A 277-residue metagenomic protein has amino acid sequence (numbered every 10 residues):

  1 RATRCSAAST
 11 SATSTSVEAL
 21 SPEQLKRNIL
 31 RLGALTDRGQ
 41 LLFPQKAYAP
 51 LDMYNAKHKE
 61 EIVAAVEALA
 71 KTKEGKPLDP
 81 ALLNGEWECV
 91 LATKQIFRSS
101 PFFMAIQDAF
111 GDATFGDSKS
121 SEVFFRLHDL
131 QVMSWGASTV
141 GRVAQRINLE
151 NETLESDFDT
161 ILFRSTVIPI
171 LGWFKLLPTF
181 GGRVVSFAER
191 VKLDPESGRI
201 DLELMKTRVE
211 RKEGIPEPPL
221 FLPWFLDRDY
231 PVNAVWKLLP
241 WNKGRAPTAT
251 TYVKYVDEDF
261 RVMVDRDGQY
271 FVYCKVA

Functional and structural regions predicted by a protein language model:
R1-E23: N-terminal chloroplast transit peptides
S16-A277: Soluble ligand-binding/transfer domains with enclosed cavities or grooves
